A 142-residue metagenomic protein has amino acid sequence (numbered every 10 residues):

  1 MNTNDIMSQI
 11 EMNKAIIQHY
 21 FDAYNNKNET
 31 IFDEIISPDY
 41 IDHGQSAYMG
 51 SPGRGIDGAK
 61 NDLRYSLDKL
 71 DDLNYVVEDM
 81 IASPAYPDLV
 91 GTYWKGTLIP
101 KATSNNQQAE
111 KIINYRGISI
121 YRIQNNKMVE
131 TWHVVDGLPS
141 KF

Functional and structural regions predicted by a protein language model:
M1-E34, P38: Short, low-complexity N-terminal intrinsically disordered segments enriched in polar/charged residues
A15, T30-D88: A solvent-exposed, acidic/Ser-Thr-rich amphipathic alpha-helical stretch
N25, L98-A102, I123: Beta-strand elements of well-folded, non-transmembrane domains
D42-H43, T92, E130-T131: Short hydrophobic/aromatic-rich beta-strand segments that constitute the beta-sheet cores of beta-sandwich/beta-barrel
K69-D72, T97-I112: Short, cysteine-centered beta-strand-loop-beta hairpins and adjacent loop/turn segments enriched in charged/polar
A82-V90, R122-V129: A short, structured loop/turn motif at beta-sheet edges
P87-P100: A short hydrophobic beta-strand element
N114-F142: Short beta-strand edge/turn micro-motifs at domain boundaries
